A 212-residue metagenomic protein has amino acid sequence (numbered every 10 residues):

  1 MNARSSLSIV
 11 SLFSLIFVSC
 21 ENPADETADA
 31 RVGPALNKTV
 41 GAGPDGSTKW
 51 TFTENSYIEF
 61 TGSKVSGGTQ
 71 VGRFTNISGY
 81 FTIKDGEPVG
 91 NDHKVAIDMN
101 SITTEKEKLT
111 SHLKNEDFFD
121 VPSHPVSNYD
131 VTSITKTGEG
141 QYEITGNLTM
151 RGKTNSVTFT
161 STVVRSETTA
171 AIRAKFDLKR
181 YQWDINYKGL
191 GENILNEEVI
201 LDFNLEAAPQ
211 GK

Functional and structural regions predicted by a protein language model:
M1-V18: Sec-dependent bacterial lipoprotein signal peptides
C20-K212: Low-complexity, acidic/polar, glycine-enriched regions of mature
